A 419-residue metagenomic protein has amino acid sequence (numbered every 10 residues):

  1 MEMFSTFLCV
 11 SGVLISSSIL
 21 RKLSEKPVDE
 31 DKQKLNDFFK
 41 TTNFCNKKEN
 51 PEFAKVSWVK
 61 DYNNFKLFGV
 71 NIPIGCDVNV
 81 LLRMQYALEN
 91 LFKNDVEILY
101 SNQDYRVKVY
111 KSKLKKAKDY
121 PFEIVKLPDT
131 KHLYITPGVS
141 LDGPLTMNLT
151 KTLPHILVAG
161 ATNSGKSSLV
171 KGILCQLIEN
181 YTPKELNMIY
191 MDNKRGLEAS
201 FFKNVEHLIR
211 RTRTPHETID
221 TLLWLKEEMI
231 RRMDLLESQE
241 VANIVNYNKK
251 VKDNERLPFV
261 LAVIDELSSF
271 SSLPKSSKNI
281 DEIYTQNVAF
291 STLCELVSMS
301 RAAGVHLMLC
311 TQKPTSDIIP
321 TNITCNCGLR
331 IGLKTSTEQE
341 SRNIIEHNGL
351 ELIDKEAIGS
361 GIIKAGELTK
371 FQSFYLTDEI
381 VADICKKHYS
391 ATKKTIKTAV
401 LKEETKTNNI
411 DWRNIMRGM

Functional and structural regions predicted by a protein language model:
M1-P27, N64-G69, P73, P121-A242 (+6 more regions): P-loop NTPase catalytic phosphate-binding loop
S17-H155, A159: Primarily NTPase-proximal linker/entry elements flanking Walker-type ATP/GTP-binding cores
V56-V59, E97-K108, E340-G418: Phosphate-binding and hydrolysis-coupling loops of NTP-dependent motor/remodeling domains
N94-V96, L186, L329, T369: A structural micro-motif
L114-K115, V251, N326, K334: Alpha-helix boundary/capping detector
V245-N254: Conserved alpha-helical scaffold flanking the Walker A/P-loop in AAA+ ATPase domains
